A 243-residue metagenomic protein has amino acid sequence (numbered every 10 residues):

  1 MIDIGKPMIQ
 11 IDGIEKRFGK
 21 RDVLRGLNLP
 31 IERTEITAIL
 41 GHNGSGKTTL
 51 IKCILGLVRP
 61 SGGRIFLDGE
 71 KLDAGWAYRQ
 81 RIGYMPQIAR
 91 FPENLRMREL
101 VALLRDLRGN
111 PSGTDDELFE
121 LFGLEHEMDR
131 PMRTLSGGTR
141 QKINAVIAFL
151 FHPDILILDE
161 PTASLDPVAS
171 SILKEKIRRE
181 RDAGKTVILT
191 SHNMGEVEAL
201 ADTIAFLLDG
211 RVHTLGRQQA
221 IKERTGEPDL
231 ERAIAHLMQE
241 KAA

Functional and structural regions predicted by a protein language model:
L55: Helix-to-loop junction immediately C-terminal to a conserved catalytic motif
G63-Y78: Conserved ABC transporter NBD signature motif
A102, D106, S112-E127: Conserved ABC ATPase "signature" region
L156-E160: Catalytic Walker B motif of ABC-type/P-loop ATPase nucleotide-binding domains
V197-A199: A short, surface-exposed alpha-helical micro-motif characterized by mixed small hydrophobic and charged/polar residues
